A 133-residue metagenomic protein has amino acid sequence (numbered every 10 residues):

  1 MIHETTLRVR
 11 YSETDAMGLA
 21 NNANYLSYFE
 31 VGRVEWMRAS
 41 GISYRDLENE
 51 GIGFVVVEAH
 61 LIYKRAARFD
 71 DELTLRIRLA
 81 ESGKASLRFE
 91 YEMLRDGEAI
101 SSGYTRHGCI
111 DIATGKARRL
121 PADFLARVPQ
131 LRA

Functional and structural regions predicted by a protein language model:
M1-R38: Catalytic strand-loop segment that frames the active site of acyl-thioester-processing enzymes
M1-T5, R38, R68-F69, A80-A133: HotDog/MaoC-like acyl-thioester-processing domains
L7-Y11, Y63, C109: Hydrophobic residues in beta-strands and at strand termini
T14, Y28, L47, A99 (+1 more regions): Short glycine- and Lys/Arg-enriched binding-loop motifs that mark or flank ligand-binding interfaces
A39-S43: Short, surface-exposed acidic-centric catalytic microdomains
L47-F54: Short, basic/aromatic beta-hairpin or loop at an interaction surface
V57-E72, R78-K84: Active-site beta-strand->loop segment that positions catalytic residues and contacts the acyl thioester
